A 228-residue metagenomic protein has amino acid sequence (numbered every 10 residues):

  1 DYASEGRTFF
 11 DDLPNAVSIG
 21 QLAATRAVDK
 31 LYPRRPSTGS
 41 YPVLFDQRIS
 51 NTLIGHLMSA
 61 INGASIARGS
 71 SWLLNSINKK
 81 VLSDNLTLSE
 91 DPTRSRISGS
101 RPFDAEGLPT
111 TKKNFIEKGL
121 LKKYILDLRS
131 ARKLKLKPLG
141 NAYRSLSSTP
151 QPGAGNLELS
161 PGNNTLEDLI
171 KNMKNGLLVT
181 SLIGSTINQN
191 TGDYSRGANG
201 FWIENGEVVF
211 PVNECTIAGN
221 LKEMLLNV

Functional and structural regions predicted by a protein language model:
D1-L57, I61, K123: Internal alpha/beta scaffold segment
Y2-E5, F9, A23-A27, R35-G39 (+6 more regions): Generic, low-specificity signal for short hydrophobic/alpha-helical stretches with a mild N-terminal bias, encompassing
Y2-F10, I61-R68, R129-L146: Extended active-site and interfacial segments that coordinate phosphate-rich ligands in large catalytic machineries
G20, S76-V228: Dual-mode signal for accessory low-complexity, basic/Gly-rich regions
L31-G39, S65-G69, L177-S181: Residue-level signal for secondary-structure boundary elements
D46-L53, G69, S145, S195-N199: Alpha-helix boundary/capping detector
G63-L82: Amphipathic alpha-helical
